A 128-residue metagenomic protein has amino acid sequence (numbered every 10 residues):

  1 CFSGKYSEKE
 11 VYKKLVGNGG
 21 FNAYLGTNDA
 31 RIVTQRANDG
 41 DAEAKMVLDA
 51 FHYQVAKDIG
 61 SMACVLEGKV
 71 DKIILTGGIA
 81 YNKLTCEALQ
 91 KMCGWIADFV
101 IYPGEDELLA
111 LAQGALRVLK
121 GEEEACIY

Functional and structural regions predicted by a protein language model:
C1-L15: A conserved active-site cap/scaffold subdomain adjacent to cofactor or substrate pockets
K13, G17-G68: Adenine-nucleotide phosphate-binding core of ATP-dependent small-molecule kinases
A37, I74-G77, P103: Active-site proximal loops enriched in glycine and acidic residues that flank catalytic Cys/His/Asp and coordinate
L66-I73, W95-D98: Short, surface-exposed connector motifs at secondary-structure boundaries
V70-L89: Glycine-rich phosphate-binding loops at beta-strand->alpha-helix junctions
A80, V100-Y128: Glycine-rich phosphate-binding/hydrolytic loop that grips phosphoryl groups
A88-A97, G121-E124: A glycine- and small-aliphatic-rich helix-loop capping segment at beta-alpha/alpha-beta transitions that lines
